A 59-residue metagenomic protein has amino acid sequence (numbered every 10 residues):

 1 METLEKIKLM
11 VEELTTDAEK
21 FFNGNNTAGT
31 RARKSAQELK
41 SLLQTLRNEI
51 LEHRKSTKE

Functional and structural regions predicted by a protein language model:
M1-L4, N26: Short, structured coil/loop segments at alpha-helix boundaries
T3-M10, S35: Amphipathic alpha-helix face/heptad-repeat signature
L4, L51-E59: Membrane-interface helix-loop junctions in multi-pass transporters/channels
L9, N26, S56-E59: N-terminal cationic leader/targeting segments used for protein routing and processing
V11, T15-A18, F22, K40-L43 (+1 more regions): A structural signal for well-ordered alpha-helices, especially hydrophobic packing surfaces of coiled-coils
F22, N26-T30: Short, surface-exposed loop/turn segments at secondary-structure junctions
G29-Q37: Short, charged, amphipathic alpha-helical segments
